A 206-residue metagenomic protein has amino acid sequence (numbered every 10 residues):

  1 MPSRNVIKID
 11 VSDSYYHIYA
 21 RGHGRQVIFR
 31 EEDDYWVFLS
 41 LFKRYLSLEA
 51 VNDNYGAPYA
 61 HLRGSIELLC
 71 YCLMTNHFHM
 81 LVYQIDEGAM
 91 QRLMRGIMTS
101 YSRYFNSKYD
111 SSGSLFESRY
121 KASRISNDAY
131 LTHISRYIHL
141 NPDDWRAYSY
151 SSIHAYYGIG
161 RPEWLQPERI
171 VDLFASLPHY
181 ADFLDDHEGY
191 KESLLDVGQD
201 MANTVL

Functional and structural regions predicted by a protein language model:
M1-I159, E163-W164, L173-F174, A181-L206: Short catalytic/metal-binding and nucleic-acid-binding patches
